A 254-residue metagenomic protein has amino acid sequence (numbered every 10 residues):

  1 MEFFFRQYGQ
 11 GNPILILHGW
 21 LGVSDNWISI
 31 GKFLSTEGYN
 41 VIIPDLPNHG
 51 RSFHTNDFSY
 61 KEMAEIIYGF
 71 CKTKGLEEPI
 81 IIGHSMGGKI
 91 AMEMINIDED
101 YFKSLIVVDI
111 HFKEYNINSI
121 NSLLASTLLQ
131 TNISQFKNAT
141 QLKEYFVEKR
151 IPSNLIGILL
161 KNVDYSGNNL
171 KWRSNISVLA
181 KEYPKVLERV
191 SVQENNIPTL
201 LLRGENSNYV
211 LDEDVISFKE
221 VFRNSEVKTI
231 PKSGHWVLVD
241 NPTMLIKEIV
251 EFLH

Functional and structural regions predicted by a protein language model:
M1-Q7: A short loop-to-beta-strand scaffold at the N-terminal edge of the catalytic core in hydrolase folds
Q7-F53: Conserved HGGG/HGGXW glycine-rich cap/lid loop of the alpha/beta-hydrolase fold
T36, I42-I82, K247: Active-site loop/oxyanion-hole signature of alpha/beta-hydrolase fold enzymes
G83, G87, A91: Gly/Ala-rich beta-loop-alpha elbow adjacent to hydrolase catalytic centers
K103-Q135: Flexible "cap/lid" loop of the alpha/beta hydrolase fold
S134-L187: Conserved alpha/beta-hydrolase catalytic His-Asp/Glu region
N168-V221, T229: Conserved serine/cysteine hydrolase catalytic core
S233-P242: Catalytic histidine-centered segment of alpha/beta-hydrolase-like enzymes
